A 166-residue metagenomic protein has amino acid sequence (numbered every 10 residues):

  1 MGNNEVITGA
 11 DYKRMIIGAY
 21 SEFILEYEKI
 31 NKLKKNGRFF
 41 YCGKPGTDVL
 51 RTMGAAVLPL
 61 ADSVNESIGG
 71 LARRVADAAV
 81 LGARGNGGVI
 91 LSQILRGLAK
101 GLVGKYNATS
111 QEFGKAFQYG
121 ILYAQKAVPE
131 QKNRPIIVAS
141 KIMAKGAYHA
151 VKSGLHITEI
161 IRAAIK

Functional and structural regions predicted by a protein language model:
M1-K166: N-terminal loops that bind phosphate or other acidic moieties and the adjacent beta-alpha structural core
